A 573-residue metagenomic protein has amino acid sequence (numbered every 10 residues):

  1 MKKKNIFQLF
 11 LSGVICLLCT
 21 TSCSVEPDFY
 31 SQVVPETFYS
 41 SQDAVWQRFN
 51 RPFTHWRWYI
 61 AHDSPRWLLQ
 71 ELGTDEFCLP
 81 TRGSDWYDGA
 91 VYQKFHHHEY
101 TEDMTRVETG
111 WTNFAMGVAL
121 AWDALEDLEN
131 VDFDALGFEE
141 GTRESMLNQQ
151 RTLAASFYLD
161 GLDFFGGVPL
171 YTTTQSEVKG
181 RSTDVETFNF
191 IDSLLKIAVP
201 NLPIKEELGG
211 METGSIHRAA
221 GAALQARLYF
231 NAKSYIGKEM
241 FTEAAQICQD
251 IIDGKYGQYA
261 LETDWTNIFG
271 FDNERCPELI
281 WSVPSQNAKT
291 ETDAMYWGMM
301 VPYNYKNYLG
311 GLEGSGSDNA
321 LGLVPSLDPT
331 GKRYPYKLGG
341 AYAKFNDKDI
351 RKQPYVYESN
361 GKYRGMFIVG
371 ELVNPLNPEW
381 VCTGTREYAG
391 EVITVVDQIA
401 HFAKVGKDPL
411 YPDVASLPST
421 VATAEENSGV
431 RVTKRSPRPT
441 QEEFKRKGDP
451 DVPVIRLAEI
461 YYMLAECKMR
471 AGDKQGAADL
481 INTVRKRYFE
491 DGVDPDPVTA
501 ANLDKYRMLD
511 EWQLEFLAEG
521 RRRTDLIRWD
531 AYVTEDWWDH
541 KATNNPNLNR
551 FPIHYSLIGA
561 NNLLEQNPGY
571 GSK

Functional and structural regions predicted by a protein language model:
K3, L18-D43, I191, A226 (+3 more regions): Bacterial Sec-dependent N-terminal signal peptides
T21-V25, F29, C78, S84-D88 (+10 more regions): Long, intrinsically disordered, low-complexity segments
S24-Y87, A219-F402: An aromatic- and glycine-enriched ligand-binding surface/loop that stacks and positions planar moieties
Y39-Q47, T54-I60, S84-F165, V178-N189 (+2 more regions): Conserved, well-structured interaction surfaces
M104, E108, E358, K362-N482: C-terminal substrate/ligand-recognition segments
D160-F164, P169, E206, N231-K238 (+1 more regions): Short coil/turn linking the two alpha-helices of tandem helical-hairpin repeats
